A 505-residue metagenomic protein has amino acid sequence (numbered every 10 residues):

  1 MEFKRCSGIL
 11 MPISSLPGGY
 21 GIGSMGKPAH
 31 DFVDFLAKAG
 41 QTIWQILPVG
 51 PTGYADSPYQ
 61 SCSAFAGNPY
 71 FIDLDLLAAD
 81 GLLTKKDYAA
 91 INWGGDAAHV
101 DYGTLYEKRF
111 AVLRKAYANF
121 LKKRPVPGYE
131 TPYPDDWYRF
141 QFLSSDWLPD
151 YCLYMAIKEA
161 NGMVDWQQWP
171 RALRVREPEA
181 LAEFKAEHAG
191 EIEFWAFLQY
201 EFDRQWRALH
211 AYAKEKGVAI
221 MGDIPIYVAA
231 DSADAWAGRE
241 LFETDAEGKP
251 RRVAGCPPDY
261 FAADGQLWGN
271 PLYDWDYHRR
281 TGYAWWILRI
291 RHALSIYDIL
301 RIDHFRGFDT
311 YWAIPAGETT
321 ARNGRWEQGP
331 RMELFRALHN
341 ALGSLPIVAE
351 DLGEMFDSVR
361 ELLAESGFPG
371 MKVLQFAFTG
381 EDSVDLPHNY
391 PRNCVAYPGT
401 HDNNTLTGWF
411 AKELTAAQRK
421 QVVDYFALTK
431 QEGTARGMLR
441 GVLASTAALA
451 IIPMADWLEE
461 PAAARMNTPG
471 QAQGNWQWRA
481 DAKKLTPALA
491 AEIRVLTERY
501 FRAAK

Functional and structural regions predicted by a protein language model:
M1-R5, P12, G18, D56-Y200 (+4 more regions): Alpha-amylase-like alpha-glycosidases and glucanotransferases acting on alpha-linked glucans and related
E2, K27-T52, S295-Y297, V442: Catalytic domains of carbohydrate-active enzymes, especially glycoside hydrolases
G8, P12-D31: N-terminal catalytic cores of NTP/NDP-binding nucleotidyl/phosphoryl-transfer enzymes
K27-D34, R204-Y212, W286-L288, T434-M438: Short alpha-helical segments and helix-capping/turn motifs at coil-helix boundaries
A37, W206-K214, H339, L363-A364: Surface-exposed amphipathic alpha-helices with a cationic face
L47, A219-M221, P225, I299 (+1 more regions): Outer-envelope exported proteins of Gram-negative bacteria
W195-V228: Conserved, well-ordered alpha-helix/loop/beta-strand core segments that scaffold catalytic motifs
